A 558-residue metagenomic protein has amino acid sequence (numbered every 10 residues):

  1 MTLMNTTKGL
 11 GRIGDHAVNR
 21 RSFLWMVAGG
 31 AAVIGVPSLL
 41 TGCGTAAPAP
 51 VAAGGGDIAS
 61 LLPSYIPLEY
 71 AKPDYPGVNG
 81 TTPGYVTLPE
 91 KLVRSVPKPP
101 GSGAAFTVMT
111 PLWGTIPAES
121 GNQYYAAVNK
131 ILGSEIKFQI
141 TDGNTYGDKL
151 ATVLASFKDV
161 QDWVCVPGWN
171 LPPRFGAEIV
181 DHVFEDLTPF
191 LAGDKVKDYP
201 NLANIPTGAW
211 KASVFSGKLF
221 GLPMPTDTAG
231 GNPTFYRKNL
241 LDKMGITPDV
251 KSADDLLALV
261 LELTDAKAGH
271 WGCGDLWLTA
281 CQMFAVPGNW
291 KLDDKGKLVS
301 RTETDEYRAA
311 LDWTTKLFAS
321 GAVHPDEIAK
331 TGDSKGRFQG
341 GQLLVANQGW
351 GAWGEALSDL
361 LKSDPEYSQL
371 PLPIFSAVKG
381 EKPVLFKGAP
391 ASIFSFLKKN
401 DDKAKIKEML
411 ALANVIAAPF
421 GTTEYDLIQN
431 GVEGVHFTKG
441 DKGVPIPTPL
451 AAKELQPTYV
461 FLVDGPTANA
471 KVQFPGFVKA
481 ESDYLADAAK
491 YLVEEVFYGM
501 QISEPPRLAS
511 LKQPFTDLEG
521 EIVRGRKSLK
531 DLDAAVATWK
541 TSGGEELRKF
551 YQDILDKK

Functional and structural regions predicted by a protein language model:
M1-N19, G29-S38: N-terminal secretory signal peptides
L62-K91, S95, P173-G230, A280-G288 (+3 more regions): Hinge/lid segment of periplasmic solute-binding proteins
P76-N79, G84-S95, K407, A411-E521 (+1 more regions): Conserved small-residue motifs centered on glycine
S102-G114, S134-Q139, F220, L298: Short, well-ordered beta-strand elements
T115-S134, T234, R308-L311: Short, polar/charged alpha-helical segment
K130-G208, V214, N239-K251, D265 (+3 more regions): Extracytoplasmic "Venus flytrap"/periplasmic binding protein-like
T188, V214-T279, L292-D333, K398-K407 (+3 more regions): Helix-loop-helix "hinge/cap" segment bordering the ligand-binding cleft or interdomain interface
L278-P287, D293, T315-E454: Extracytoplasmic/periplasmic substrate-binding proteins
